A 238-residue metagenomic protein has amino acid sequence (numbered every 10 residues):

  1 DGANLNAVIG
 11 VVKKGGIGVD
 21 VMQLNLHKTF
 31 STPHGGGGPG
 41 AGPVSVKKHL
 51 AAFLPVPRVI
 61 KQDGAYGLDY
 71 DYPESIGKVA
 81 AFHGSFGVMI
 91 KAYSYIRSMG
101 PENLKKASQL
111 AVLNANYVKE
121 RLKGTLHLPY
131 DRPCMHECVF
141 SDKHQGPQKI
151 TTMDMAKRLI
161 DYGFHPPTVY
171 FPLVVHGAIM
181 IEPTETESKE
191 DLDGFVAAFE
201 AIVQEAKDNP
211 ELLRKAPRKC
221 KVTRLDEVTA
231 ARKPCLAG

Functional and structural regions predicted by a protein language model:
D1-D63, G67, K149-I150, G177: Conserved PLP-enzyme active-site core in the AAT-like
A41-V46, V88-K91, L104: Short, electropositive, low-hydrophobicity segments enriched in small/polar residues
Q62-D71, S75-V79, H83, M89 (+1 more regions): Non-catalytic terminal extensions of PLP-dependent enzymes
